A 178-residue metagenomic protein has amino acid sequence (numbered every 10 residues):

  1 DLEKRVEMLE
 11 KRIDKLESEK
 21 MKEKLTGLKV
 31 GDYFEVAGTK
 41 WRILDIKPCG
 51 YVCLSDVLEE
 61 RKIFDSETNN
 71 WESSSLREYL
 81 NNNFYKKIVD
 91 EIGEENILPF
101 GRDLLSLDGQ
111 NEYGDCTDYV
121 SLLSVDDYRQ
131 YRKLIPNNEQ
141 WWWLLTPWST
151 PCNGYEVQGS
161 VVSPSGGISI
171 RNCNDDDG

Functional and structural regions predicted by a protein language model:
E3-E19: Amphipathic alpha-helical oligomerization/assembly segments
M21-G178: Collagenous Gly-X-Y triple-helix signature in extracellular proteins
